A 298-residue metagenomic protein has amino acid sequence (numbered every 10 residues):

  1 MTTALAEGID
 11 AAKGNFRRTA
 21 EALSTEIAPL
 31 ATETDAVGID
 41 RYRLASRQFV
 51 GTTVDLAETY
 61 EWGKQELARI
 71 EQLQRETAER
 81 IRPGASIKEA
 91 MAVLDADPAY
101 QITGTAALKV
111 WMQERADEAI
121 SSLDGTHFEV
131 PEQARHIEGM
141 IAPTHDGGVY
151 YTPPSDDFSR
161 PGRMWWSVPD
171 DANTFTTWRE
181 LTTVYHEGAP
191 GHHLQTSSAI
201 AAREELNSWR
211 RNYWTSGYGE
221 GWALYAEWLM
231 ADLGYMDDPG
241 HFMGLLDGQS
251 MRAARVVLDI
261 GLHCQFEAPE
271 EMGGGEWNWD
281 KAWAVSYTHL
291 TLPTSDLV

Functional and structural regions predicted by a protein language model:
M1-L290, S295: N-terminal maturation segment of proteins
